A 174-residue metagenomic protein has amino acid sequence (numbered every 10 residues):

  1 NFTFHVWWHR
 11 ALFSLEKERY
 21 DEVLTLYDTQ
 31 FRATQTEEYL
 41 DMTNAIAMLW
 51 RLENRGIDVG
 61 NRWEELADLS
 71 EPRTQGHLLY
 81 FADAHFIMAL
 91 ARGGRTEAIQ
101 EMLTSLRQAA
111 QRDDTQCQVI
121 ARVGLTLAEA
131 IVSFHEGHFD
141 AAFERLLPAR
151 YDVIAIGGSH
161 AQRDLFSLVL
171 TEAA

Functional and structural regions predicted by a protein language model:
N1-K17: Internal metal/ion-chelating core segments
L12-A174: Helix-coil-helix junctions within alpha-helical repeat/solenoid scaffolds
